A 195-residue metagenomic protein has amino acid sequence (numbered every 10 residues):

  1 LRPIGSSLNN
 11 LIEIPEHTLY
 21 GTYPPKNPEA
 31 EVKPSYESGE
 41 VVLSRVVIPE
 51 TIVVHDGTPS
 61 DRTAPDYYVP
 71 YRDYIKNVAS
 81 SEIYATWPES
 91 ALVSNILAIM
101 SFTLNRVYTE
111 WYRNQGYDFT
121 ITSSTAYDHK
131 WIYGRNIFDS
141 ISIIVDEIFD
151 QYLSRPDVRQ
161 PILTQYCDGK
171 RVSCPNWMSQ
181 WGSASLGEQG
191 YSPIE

Functional and structural regions predicted by a protein language model:
L1-E195: Conserved, single-site charged/polar hotspot
